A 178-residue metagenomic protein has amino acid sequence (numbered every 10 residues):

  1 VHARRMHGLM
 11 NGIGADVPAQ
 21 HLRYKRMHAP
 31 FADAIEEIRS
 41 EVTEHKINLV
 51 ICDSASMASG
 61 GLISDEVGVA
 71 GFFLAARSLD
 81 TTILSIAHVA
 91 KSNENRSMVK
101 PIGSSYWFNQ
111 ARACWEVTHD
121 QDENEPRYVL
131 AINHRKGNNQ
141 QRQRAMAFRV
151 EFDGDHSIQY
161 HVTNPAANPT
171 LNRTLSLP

Functional and structural regions predicted by a protein language model:
V1, P30, A55, M98 (+1 more regions): Secondary-structure junction/capping motif
V1-V67: Conserved inter-motif catalytic segment of the P-loop NTP-binding fold
M10, E41, T118, R149-E151 (+1 more regions): General N-terminal targeting signals
L22-K25, A111, H134, N172-T174: Short, intrinsically disordered low-complexity segments
H28-A34, D122-E125, N168: A short acidic, often aromatic-flanked loop/helix-cap motif at beta-alpha or helix-coil junctions that lines enzyme
A34, G137-P178: Conserved alpha/beta core segments of nucleic-acid transaction machinery
L49, V67-S157: Phosphate-binding/switch region of NTP-binding enzymes
